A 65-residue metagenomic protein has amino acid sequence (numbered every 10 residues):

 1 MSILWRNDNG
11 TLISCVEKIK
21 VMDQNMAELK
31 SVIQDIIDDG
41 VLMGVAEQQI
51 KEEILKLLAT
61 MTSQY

Functional and structural regions predicted by a protein language model:
M1-Q34, T60-Q64: N-terminal acidic leader/helix
V32-Q64: Short, charge-rich amphipathic interface segments used for partner binding and complex assembly
